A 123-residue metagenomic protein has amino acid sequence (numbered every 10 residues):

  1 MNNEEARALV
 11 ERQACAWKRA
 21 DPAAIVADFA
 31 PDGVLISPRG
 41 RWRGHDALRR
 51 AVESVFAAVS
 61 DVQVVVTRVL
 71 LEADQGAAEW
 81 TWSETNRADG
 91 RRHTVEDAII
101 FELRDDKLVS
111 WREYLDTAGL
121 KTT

Functional and structural regions predicted by a protein language model:
M1-D28, T122-T123: Short, low-complexity N-terminal intrinsically disordered segments enriched in polar/charged residues
N3, P22-A73: A solvent-exposed, acidic/Ser-Thr-rich amphipathic alpha-helical stretch
Q13, I25-V26, G33, G44 (+6 more regions): Hydrophobic pocket/interface hotspot
Q63-V65, H93-I99: Short, surface-exposed coil-to-beta transition loops
A73-W82: A short hydrophobic beta-strand element
E84-R92: Short, cysteine-centered beta-strand-loop-beta hairpins and adjacent loop/turn segments enriched in charged/polar
E96-T122: Short beta-strand edge/turn micro-motifs at domain boundaries
